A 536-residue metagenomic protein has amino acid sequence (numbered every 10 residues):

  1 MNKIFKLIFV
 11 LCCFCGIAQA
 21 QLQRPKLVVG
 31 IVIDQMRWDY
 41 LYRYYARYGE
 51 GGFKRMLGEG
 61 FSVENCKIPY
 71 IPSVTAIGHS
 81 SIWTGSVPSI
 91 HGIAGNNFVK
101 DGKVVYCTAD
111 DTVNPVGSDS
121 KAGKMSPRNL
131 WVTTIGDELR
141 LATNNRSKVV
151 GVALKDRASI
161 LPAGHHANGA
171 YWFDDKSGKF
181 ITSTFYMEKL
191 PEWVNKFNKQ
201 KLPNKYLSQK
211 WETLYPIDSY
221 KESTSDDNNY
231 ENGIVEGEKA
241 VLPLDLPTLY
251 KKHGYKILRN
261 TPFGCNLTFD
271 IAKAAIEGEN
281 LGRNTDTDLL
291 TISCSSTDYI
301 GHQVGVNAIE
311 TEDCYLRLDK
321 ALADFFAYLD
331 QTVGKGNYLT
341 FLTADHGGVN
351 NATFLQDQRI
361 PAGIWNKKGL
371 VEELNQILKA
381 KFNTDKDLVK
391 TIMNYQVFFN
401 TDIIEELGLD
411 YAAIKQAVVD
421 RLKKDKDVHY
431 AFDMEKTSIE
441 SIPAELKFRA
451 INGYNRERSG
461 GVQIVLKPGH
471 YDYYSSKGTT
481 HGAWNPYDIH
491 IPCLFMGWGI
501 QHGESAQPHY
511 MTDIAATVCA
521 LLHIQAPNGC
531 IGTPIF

Functional and structural regions predicted by a protein language model:
M1-R24: Bacterial Sec-dependent N-terminal signal peptides
P25-R37, M56, I82, L139 (+8 more regions): Beta-strand elements within well-structured catalytic alpha/beta cores of enzymes that handle phosphate/sulfate esters
R37-R43, I68, K121-P127, Y255-P262 (+5 more regions): Second-shell loop/turn segments in exported
L41-I90, K148-V152: Short, structured active-site-proximal loop/turn typified by the sulfatase FGly-forming signature C/S-X-P-X-R
Y48, N65, V74, N96-K124 (+7 more regions): Secreted, luminal/periplasmic, and some membrane-associated catalytic domains that remodel anionic oxygen-ester
V63-W83, G151-L161, S293-S295, L339 (+2 more regions): Short, solvent-exposed turn/loop segments enriched in Gly/Ser/Thr/Pro and often Arg
V87, G95-D286, S295-H302, K423-K426 (+1 more regions): His/Asp/Glu-rich, glycine-adjacent segments that coordinate divalent cations and/or stabilize oxyanion chemistry on
G369-L409, T480-L522: Substrate-binding rim/cap in mid-to-C-terminal beta-strand-loop elements of soluble/periplasmic
